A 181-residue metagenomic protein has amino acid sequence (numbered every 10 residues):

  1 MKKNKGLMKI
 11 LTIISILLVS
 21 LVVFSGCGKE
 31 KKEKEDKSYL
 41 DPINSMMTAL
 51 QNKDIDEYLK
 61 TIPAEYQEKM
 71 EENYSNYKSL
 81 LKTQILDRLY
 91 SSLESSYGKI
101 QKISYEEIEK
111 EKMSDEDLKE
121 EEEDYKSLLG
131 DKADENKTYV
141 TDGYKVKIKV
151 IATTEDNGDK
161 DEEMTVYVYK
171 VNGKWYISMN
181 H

Functional and structural regions predicted by a protein language model:
K2-I14: Bacterial N-terminal signal peptides that target proteins for export
V22-G26: C-terminal motif of bacterial Sec signal peptides marking the signal peptidase cleavage site
C27-N52, K60, E68: Short, low-complexity N-terminal intrinsically disordered segments enriched in polar/charged residues
L59-K137: Short solvent-exposed beta->alpha transition segments
K137-D142, Y169-N172: A short, structured loop/turn motif at beta-sheet edges
V140-A152: A short hydrophobic beta-strand element
N157-H181: Short beta-strand edge/turn micro-motifs at domain boundaries
